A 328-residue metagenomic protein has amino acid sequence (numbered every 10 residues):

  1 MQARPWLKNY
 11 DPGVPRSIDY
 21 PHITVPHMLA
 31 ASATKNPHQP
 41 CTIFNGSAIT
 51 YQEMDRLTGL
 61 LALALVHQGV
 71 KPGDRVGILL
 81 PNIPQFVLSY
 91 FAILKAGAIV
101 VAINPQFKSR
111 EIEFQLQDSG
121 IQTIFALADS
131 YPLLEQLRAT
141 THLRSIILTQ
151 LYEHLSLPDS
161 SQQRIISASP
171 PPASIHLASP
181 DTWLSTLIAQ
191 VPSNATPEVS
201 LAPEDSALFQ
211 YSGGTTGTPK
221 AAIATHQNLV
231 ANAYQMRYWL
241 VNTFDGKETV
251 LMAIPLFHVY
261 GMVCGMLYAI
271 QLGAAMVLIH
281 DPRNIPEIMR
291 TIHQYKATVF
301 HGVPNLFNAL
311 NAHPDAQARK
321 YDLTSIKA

Functional and structural regions predicted by a protein language model:
Q2-R4, I18-C41, R56: A short N-terminal helical cap/helix-turn-helix that marks the beginning of AMP-binding/adenylate-forming
L7, L133-P203, H313-P314: ANL superfamily adenylate-forming
P21, H38-G77, P81-I83, V87-F91 (+1 more regions): Conserved AMP-binding/adenylate-forming core of the ANL superfamily
Q68-V70, V191-E204, F209-M252, A274 (+1 more regions): Conserved adenylate-forming
L80-F91, Q106-R110, A253-L272, P282-R283: Conserved coil-to-alpha-helix start sites within the AMP-binding
P81, A126-Q136, Y152-L157, I254 (+1 more regions): Adenylate-forming
G97: Structured binding elements
V230-T249, V259-V299, A309-H313, Q317: Conserved AMP-binding/adenylation subdomain of ANL enzymes
